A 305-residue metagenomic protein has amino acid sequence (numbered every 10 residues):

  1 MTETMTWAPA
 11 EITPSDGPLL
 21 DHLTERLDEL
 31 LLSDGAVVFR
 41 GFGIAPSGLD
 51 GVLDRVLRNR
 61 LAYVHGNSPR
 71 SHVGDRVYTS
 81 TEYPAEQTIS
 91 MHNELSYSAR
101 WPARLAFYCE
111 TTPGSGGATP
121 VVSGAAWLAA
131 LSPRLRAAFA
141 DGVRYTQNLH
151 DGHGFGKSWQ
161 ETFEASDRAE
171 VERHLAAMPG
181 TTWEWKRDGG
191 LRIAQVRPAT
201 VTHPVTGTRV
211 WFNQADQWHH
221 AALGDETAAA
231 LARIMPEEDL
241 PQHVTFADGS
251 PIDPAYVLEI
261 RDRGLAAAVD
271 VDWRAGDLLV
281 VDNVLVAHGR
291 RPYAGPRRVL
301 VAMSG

Functional and structural regions predicted by a protein language model:
M1-L19, A85-M91, R100-L278, V284-G305: Active-site environment of non-heme Fe oxygenases that use a 2-His-1-carboxylate facial triad
P9-S33, F39: An N-terminal domain-cap segment
R26-L27, S90-S98: Catalytic micro-motifs at enzyme active sites that drive phosphoryl/nucleotidyl and oxygen chemistry
I44-R58: Glycine-rich loop at the start of a catalytic domain that most often binds anionic cofactors/ligands
R58-R70, G295-G305: C-terminal end-helix/capping segment
Y63-N93: A gly/proline- and charged-residue-enriched helix-loop-helix capping module
